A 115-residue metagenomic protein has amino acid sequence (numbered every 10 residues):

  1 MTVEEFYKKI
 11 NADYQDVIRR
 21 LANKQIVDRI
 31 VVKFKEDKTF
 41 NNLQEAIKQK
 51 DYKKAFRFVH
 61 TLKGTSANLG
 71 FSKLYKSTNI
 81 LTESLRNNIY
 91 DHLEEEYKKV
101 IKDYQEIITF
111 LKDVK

Functional and structural regions predicted by a protein language model:
M1-R57, T61-K115: Two-component system phosphorelay core
